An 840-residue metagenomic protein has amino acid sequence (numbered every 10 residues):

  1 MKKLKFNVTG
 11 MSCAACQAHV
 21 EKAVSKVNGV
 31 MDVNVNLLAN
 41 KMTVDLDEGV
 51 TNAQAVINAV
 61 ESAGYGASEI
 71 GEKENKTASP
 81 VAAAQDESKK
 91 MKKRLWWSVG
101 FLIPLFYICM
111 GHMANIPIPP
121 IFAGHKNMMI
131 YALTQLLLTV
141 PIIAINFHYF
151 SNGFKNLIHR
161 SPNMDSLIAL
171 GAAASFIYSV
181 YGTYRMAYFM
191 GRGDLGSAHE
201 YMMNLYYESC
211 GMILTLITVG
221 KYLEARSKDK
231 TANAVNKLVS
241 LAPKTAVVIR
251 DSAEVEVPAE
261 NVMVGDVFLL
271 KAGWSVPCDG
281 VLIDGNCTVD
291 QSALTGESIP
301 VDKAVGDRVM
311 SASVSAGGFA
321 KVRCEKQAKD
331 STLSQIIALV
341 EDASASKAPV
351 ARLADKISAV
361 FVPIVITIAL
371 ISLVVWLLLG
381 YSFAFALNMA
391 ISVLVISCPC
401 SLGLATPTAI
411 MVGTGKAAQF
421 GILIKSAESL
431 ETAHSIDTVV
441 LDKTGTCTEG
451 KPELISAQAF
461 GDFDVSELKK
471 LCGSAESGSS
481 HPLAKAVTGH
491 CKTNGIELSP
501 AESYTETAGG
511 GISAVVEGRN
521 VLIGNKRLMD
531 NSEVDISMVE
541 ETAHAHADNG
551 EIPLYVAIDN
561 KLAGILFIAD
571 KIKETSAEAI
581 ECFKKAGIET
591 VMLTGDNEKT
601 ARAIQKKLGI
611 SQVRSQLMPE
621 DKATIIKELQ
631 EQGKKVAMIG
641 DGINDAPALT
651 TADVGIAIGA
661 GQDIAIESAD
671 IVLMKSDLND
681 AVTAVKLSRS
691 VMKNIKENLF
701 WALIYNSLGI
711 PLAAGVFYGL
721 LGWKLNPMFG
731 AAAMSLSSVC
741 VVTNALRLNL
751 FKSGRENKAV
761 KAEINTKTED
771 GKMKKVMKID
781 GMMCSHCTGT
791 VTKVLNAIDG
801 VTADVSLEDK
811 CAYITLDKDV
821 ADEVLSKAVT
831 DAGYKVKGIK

Functional and structural regions predicted by a protein language model:
M1-A132, S252-E254, S334, A338-S346 (+4 more regions): Flexible metal-binding regulatory segments at protein termini and peripheral loops
A18, L353, I436, V516-G518 (+2 more regions): Conserved ATP-binding TGD loop and adjacent catalytic N/P-domain core of P-type ATPases
N28-D47, Q54, L205-Y207, N236-D330 (+4 more regions): Conserved cytosolic catalytic loops of P-type ATPases
K73, S79, M186-M190, L195-S197 (+8 more regions): Juxtamembrane coupling segments of multi-pass membrane pumps/enzymes
K90-T245, K356, A457, G722-P727 (+1 more regions): Transmembrane helix-loop-helix hairpins at the membrane interface
K93, S313, D437-S480, G510-V591 (+2 more regions): ATP-driven catalytic headpiece of P-type ATPases
A114-I130, I158, I177, K416 (+7 more regions): Membrane-embedded alpha-helical bundles of multi-pass transporters
L138-Y149, A173, S209-V239, A345-L441 (+4 more regions): Hydrophobic alpha-helical transmembrane segments
